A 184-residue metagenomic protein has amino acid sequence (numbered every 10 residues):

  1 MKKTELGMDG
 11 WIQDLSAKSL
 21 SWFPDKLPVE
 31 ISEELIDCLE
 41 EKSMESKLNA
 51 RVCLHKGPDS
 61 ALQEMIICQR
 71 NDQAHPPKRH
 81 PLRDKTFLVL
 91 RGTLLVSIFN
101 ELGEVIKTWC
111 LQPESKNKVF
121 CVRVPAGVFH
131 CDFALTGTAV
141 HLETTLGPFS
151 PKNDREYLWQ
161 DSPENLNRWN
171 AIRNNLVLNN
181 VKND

Functional and structural regions predicted by a protein language model:
M1-A61, K107-E114, R168-D184: A short, N-terminal "cap"/entry segment at the start of jelly-roll beta-barrel domains of the cupin/DSBH fold
D59-S60, L82, G137: Short strand-connecting beta-turns/loops that link adjacent beta-strands
I66, T86, C131-D132: Short, surface-exposed charged micro-motifs
I66-R83, A126: Conserved short histidine dyad/triad with adjacent acidic residue
N71, L82-L102: Glycine- and acidic-residue-biased ligand/ion/polar-headgroup-sensing regions
P76-K78, V96-I98, V122-V124, H130-L135 (+1 more regions): Short beta-strand His + acidic residue motifs that chelate non-heme Fe in jelly-roll/DSBH and cupin folds
E104-K116, F129-D184: Double-stranded beta-helix
